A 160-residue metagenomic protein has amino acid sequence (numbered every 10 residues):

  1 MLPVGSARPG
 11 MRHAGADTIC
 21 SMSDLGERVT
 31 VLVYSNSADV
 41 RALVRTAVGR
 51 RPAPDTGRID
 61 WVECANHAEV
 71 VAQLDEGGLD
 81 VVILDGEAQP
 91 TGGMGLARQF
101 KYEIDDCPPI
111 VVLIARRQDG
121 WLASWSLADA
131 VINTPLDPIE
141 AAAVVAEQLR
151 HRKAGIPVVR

Functional and structural regions predicted by a protein language model:
R28-G49, V82: Conserved acidic segment of CheY-like receiver
T56-A65: Short hydrophobic/Thr-rich beta-strand motif most characteristic of the beta2 strand and flanking loop of CheY-like
C64-V81: Acidic, metal-coordinating helix/loop segments flanking the phosphotransfer/catalytic sites of two-component signaling
D80-K101: Conserved phosphotransfer microenvironments
I104-P109: His-Asp phosphorelay/catalytic-motif detector in bacterial-type signaling
A115-V131: Alpha4 helix (beta4-alpha4-beta5 surface) of REC/receiver domains from two-component response regulators
L136-V145: C-terminal output helix
A146-R160: The C-terminal output helix
